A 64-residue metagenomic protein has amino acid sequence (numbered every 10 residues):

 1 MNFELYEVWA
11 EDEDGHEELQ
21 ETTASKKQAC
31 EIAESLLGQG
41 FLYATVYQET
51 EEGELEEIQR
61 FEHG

Functional and structural regions predicted by a protein language model:
M1, I32-G38: Short linear motifs in intrinsically disordered
M1-E18, Q48: Short aromatic-glycine-(Arg/Gly/Cys) micro-motifs in beta-strand/loop hairpins
L5-V8, T23, A33, A44-V46: Hydrophobic beta-strand residues in large extracellular and virion-surface proteins
G15-K27: A short, exposed loop/beta-hairpin motif centered on an aromatic-Gly-Thr core
A24-A29, E62-G64: A short, sequence-level motif marking secondary-structure junctions
L37-G64: Short, mixed-charge low-complexity intrinsically disordered segments
